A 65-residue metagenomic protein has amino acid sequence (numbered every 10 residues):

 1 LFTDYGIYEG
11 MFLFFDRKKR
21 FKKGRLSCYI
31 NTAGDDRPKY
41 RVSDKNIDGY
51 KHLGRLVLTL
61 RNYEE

Functional and structural regions predicted by a protein language model:
L1-E65: Acidic/glycine-rich C-terminal interaction modules and beta/coil loop segments that lie outside canonical DNA-binding
